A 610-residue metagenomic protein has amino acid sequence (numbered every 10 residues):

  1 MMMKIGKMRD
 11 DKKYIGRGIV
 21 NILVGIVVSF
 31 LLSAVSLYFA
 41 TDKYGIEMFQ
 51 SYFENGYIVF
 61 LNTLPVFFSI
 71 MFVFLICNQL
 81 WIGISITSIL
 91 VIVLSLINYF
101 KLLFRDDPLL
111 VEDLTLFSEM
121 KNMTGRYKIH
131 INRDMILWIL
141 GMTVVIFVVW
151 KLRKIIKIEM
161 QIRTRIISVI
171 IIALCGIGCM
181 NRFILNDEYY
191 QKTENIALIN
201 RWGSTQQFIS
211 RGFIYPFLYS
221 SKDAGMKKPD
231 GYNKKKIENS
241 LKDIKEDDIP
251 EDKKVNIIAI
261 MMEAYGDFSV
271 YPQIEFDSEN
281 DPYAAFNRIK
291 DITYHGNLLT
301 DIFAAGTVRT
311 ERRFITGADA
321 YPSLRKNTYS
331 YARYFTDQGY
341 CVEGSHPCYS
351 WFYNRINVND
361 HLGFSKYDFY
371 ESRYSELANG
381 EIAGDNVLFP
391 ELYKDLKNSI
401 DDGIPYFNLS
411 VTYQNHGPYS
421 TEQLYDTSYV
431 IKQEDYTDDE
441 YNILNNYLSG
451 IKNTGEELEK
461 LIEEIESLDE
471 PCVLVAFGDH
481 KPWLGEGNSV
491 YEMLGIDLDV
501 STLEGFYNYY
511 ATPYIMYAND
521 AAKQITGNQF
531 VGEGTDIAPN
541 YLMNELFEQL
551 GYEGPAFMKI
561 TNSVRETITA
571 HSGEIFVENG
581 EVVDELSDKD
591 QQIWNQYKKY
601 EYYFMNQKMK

Functional and structural regions predicted by a protein language model:
M2-G203: Transmembrane and membrane-interface helices of multi-pass, inner-membrane envelope-modifying transferases
M8, K12-G16, D230, K234 (+3 more regions): Intrinsic-disorder-associated interaction segments
Y57, L61, S118-K121, L137-G141 (+7 more regions): Generic detector of well-ordered alpha-helical segments enriched in charged/polar residues, highlighting helical
I58, V111, W202-R211, D301-A305 (+1 more regions): Membrane-interface micro-motifs in multi-pass membrane enzymes
R105, D113-G125, R133-L137, Y215-K245 (+1 more regions): Short alpha-helical interface patches
L114-F117, S210-F217, K234, Y283 (+2 more regions): Alpha-helix initiation and N-capping motif
N181-A259: Membrane-interface segments at or immediately adjacent to transmembrane helices that form the boundary between
L241-V255, A259-M262, D267-K610: Solvent-exposed soluble domains appended to multi-pass membrane proteins
